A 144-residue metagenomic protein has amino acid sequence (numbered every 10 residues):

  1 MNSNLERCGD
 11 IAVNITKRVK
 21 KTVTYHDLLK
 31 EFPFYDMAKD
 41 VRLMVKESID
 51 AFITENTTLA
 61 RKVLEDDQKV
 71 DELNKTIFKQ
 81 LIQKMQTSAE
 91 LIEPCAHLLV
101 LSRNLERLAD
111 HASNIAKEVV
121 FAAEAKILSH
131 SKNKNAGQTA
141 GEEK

Functional and structural regions predicted by a protein language model:
M1-K144: Cytosolic, long alpha-helical scaffolding segments
